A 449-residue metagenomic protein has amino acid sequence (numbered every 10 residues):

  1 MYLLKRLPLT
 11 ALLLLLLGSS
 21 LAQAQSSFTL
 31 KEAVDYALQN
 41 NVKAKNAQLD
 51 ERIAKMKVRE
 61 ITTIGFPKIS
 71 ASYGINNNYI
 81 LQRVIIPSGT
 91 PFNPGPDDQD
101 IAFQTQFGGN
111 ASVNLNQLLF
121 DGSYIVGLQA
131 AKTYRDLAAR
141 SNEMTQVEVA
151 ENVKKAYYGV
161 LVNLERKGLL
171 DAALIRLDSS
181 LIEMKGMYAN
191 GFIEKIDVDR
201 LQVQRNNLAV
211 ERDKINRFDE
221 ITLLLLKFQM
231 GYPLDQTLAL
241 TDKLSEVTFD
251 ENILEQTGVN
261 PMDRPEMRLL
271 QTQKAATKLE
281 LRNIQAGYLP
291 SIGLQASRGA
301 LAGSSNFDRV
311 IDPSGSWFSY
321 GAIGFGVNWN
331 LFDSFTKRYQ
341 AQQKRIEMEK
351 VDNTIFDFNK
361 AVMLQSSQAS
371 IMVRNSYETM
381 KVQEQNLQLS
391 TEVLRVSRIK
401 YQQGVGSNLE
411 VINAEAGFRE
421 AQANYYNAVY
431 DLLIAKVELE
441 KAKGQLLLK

Functional and structural regions predicted by a protein language model:
M1-K31, L38-N41, Y426, L432 (+1 more regions): Bacterial Sec-dependent N-terminal signal peptides
Q23, S70, Y79-L81, N424-K449: Acidic, low-complexity, intrinsically disordered peripheral segments
Q23-G74, I80-L81, L234, T241-E280 (+3 more regions): Bacterial Sec-pathway N-terminal export signals of envelope proteins
Q25, S72-V113, Q117, K243-E251 (+1 more regions): Small/polar, glycine/serine/threonine/aspartate-rich low-complexity segments that form flexible
K45-L49, T62-T63, L119-Q146, I196 (+4 more regions): Sec/SRP-type N-terminal targeting helices
M56, E148-P261, S376: Periplasmic alpha-helical coiled-coil/stalk elements that build and connect Gram-negative outer-membrane
Y188-F192, Y401-V405, A442: A short glycine-centered flexible hinge/capping loop motif at secondary-structure junctions
I196, V405-N427: Short terminal targeting/anchoring segments
